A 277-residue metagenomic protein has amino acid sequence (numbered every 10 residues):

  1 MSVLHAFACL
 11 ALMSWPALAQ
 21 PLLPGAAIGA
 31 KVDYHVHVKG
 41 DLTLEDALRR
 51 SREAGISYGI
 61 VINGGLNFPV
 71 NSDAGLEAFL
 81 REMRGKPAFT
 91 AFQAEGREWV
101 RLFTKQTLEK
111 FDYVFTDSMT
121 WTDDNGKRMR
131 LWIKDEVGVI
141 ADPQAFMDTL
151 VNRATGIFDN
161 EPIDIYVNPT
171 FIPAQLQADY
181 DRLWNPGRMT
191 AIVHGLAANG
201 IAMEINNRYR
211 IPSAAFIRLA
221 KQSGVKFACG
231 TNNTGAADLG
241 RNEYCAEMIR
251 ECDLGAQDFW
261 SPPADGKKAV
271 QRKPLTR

Functional and structural regions predicted by a protein language model:
M1-C9: Sec-dependent signal peptide recognition, specifically the positively charged N-region followed immediately by
S14-P16: N-terminal signal peptide c-region/cleavage motif recognized by signal peptidases
Q20-A27, Y180-R277: Charged catalytic cores and adjacent phosphate/nucleic-acid-binding surfaces used for phosphate/nucleic-acid chemistry
A27-D148, N152, G235-D238: A metal-dependent hydrolase metal-coordination microenvironment
H35, V114, N168, M203 (+1 more regions): Conserved, mostly hydrophobic/aromatic
D46-R49, E53, A78-R81, Q106-E109 (+8 more regions): Alpha-helical scaffolding segments of alpha/beta enzyme cores, especially the outer helices of TIM-barrel or partial
A54, G85-K86, K110, D117 (+4 more regions): Structured helix-beta-strand junction loops
S118-D123, R128-S223: Domain-core and long-helix interface of multi-subunit machines
